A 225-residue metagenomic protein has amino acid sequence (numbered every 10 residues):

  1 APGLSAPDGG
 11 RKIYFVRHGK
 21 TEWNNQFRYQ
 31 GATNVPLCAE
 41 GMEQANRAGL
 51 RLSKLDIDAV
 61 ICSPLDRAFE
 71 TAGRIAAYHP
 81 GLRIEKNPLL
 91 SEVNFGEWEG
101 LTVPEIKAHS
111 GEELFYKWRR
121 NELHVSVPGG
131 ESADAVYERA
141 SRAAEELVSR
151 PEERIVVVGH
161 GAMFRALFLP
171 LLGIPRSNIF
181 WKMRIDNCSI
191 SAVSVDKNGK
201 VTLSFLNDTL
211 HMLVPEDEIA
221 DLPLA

Functional and structural regions predicted by a protein language model:
A1-R11, G81, F95-K107, L169-A225: Acidic, low-complexity terminal tails and accessory targeting/binding regions of phosphate-metabolizing enzymes
P7-D8, R47-L114, D186: Phosphate-coordination/substrate-recognition cap region in phosphate-metabolizing enzymes
R11, D56-D58, P151-I155: Short coil/turn segments at beta-strand junctions that form active-site/ligand-binding loops
K12-H18: Short, hydrophobic/glycine-enriched beta-strand segments
I13, E146, E153-A162: Generic beta-sheet signal
K20-I75, S126-S141: Loop-to-helix element that buttresses phosphate recognition and phosphoryl-transfer chemistry
Y78-S141, T202-N207, L224-A225: Phosphate-handling substructures
G161-R165, T202: GST superfamily/GST-like fold recognition
